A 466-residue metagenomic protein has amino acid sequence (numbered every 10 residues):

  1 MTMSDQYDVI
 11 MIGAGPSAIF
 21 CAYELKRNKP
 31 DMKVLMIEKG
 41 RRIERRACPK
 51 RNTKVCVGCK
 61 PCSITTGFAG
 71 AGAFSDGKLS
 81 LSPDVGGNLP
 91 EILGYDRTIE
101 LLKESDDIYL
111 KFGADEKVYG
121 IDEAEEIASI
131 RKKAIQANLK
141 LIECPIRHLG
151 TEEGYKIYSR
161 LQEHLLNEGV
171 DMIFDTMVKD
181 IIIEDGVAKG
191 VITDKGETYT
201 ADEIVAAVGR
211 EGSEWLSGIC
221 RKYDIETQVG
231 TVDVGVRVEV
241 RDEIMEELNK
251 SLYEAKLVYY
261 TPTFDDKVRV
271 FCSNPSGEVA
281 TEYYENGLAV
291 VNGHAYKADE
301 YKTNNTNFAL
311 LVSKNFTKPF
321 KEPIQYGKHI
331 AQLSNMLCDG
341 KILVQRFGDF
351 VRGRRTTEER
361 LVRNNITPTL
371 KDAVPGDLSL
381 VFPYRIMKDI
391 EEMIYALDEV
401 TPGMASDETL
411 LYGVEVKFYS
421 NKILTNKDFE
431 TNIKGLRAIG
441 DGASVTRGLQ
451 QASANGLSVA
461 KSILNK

Functional and structural regions predicted by a protein language model:
T2-G86, I127-K466: Residues forming the flavin
G67-G120: Dinucleotide-binding Rossmann-like beta1-alpha1 core, especially the glycine-rich loop that anchors the ADP
D106-Y109, I121-D122, R131-L139: Extended, charge- and Ser/Thr-rich helical segments
K117, I121, I204-A207: Short catalytic-loop micro-motif centered on adjacent basic/acidic residues
